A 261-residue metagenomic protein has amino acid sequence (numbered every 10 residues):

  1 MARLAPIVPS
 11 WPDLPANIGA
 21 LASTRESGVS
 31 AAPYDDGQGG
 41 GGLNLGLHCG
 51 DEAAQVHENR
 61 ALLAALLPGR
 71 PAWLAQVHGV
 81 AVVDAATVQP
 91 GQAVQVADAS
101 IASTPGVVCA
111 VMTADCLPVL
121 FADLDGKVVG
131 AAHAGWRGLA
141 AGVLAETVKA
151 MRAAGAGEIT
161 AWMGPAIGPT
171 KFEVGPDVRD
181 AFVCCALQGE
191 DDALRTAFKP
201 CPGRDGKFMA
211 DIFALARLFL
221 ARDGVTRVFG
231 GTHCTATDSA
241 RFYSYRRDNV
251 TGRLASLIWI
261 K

Functional and structural regions predicted by a protein language model:
M1-K261: Active-site microenvironment for binding and transforming phosphate-containing groups
